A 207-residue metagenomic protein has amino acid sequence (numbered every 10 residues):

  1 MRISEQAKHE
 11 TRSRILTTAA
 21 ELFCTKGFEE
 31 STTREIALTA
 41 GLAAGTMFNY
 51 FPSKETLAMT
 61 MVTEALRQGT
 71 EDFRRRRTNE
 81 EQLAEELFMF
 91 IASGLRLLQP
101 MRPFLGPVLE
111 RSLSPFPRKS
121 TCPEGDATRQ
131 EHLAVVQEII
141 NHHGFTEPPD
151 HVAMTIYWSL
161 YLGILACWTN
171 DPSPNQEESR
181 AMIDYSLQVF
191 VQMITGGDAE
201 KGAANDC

Functional and structural regions predicted by a protein language model:
M1-E10, E200-C207: N-terminal intrinsically disordered/low-complexity leader segments
R14, T18, L22-T56, T60 (+1 more regions): Helix-turn-helix
A58-A65, D72, V108, S112: Alpha-helical DNA-contacting segments of helix-turn-helix folds
T60, R74-P107, D126-A127: Hydrophobic alpha-helical connector segments
L98-K119, L133-E138, A166: Amphipathic alpha-helical segments used for helix-helix packing
G106-L109, T121, P148, E177: Short, hydrophobic secondary-structure boundary micro-motifs
R118-G144, H151-L162, A181, L187-V191: Amphipathic alpha-helical packing segments from all-alpha helical-bundle domains
Y157-Q176, V189-E200: Amphipathic C-terminal alpha-helical segment
